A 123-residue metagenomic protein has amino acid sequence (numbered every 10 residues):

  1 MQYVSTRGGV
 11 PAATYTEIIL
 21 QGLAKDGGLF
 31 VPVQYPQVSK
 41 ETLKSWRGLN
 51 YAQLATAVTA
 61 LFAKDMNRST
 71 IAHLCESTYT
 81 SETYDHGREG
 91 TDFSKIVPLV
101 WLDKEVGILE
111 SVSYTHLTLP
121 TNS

Functional and structural regions predicted by a protein language model:
M1-D26: Charged, compositionally biased N-terminal leader segments and the immediate start of the first structured element
M1-Q2, P11-T14, T80, E89-S94 (+1 more regions): Short amphipathic alpha-helical surface micro-motifs
G28-Y114: Small-residue-rich anion-binding loops in enzyme active sites
L43, N122-S123: Short alpha-helical interface patches
T115-T121: Conserved small/polar residues in nucleotide/adenosyl-binding loops
